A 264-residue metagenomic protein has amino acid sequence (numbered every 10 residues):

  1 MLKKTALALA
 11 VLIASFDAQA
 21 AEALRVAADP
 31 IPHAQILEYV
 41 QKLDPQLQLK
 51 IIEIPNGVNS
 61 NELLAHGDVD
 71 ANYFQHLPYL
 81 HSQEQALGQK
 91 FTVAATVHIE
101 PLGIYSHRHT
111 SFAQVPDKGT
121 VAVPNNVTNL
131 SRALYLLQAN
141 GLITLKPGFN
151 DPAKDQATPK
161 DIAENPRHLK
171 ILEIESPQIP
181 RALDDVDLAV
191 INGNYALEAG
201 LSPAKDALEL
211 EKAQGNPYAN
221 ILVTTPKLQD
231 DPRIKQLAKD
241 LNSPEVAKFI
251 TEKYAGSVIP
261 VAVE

Functional and structural regions predicted by a protein language model:
A23, A27-I52, N59, L63: Short, polar/charged alpha-helical segment
I31-P32, P55-G57, N72-H81, H98 (+3 more regions): Beta->alpha turn/N-cap motifs
I52-E62, F149-R181: Short helix-initiation/N-cap motifs at beta->coil->alpha
G57-G88, I104, T110, A196-G200: Pocket-flanking alpha-helical
S82-A94, H107-H109, L183-D185, V190 (+1 more regions): Ligand-binding "clamshell"
A94-T144, A247: A conserved helix-loop-strand patch within extracytoplasmic ligand-binding domains of the periplasmic binding
A95-S106, L197-A238, V258-E264: Periplasmic-binding protein-like
S131-Q138, R233, L241-V261: Periplasmic-binding protein-like
